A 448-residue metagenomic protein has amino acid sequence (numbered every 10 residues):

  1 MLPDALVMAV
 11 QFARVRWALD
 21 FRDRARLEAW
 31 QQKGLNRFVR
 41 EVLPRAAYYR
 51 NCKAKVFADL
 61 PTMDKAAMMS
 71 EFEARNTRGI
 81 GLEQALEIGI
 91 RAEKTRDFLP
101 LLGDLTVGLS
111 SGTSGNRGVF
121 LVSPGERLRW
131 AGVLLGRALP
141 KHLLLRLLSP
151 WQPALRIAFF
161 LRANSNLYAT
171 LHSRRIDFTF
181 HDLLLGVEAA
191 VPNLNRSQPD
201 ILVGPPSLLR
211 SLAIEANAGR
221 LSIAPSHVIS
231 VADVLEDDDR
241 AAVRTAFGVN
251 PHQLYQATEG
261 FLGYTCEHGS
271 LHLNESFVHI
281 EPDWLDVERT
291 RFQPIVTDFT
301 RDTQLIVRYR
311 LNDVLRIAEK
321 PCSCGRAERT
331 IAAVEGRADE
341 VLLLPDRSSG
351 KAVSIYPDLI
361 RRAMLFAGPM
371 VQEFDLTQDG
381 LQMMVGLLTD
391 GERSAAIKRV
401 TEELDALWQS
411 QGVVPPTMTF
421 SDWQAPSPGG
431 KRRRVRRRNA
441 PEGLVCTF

Functional and structural regions predicted by a protein language model:
M1-L109, N116-A138, L143-L147, A163 (+7 more regions): Nucleotide 5′-phosphate-binding alpha/beta core
R37, L155-N274: Conserved adenylate-forming
V42, S110, I157, L202 (+5 more regions): Residue-level signal for inorganic ion chemistry
G108, A241, R362: Active-site phosphate/pyrophosphate- and oxyanion-stabilizing loops and adjacent acidic/basic residues in soluble
L145-I157: Phosphate-binding loop of NTP-binding sites
L202, T303, Y309-G412: AMP-binding/adenylate-forming catalytic core of the ANL superfamily
L235-C322: Conserved AMP-binding/adenylate-forming
